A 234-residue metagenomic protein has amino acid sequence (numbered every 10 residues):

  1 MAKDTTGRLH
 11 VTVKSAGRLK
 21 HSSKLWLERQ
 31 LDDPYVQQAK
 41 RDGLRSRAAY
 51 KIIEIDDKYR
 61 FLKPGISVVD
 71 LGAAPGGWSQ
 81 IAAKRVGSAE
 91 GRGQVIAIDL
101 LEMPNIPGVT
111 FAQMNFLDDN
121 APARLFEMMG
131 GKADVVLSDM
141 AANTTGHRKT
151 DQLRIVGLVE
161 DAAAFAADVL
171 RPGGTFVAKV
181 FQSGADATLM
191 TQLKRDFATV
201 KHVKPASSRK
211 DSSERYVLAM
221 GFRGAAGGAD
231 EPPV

Functional and structural regions predicted by a protein language model:
A2-S67: Class I SAM-dependent methyltransferase Rossmann-like catalytic core, especially the SAM/SAH-binding loop
D57-K63, M129-G130, D168-V169: Glycine-rich helix-loop-beta junction characteristic of Rossmann-like nucleotide cofactor-binding loops
G72-G76, F181: Class I SAM-dependent methyltransferase "Motif I" SAM/SAH-binding loop
P75-E90: Conserved SAM-binding loop of SAM-dependent methyltransferases across substrates and taxa, primarily the Class I
A89-R92, L170-T175: Short glycine-dipeptide loop
R92, I98-T145: S-adenosyl-L-methionine
V156-P172: A short glycine-rich, Lys/Arg-flanked "PGG" loop and its adjoining helix->strand segment in the class I
Q182-V234: Class I S-adenosyl-L-methionine
